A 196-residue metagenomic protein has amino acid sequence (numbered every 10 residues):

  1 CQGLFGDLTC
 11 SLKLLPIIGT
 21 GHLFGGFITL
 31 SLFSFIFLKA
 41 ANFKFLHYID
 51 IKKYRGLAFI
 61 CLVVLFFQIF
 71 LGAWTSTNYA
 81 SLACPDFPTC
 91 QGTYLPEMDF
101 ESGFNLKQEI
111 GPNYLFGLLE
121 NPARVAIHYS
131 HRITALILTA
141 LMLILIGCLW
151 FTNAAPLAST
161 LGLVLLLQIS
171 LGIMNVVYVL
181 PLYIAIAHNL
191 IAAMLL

Functional and structural regions predicted by a protein language model:
C1-L196: Polytopic transmembrane helical bundles with strong interfacial aromatic enrichment
